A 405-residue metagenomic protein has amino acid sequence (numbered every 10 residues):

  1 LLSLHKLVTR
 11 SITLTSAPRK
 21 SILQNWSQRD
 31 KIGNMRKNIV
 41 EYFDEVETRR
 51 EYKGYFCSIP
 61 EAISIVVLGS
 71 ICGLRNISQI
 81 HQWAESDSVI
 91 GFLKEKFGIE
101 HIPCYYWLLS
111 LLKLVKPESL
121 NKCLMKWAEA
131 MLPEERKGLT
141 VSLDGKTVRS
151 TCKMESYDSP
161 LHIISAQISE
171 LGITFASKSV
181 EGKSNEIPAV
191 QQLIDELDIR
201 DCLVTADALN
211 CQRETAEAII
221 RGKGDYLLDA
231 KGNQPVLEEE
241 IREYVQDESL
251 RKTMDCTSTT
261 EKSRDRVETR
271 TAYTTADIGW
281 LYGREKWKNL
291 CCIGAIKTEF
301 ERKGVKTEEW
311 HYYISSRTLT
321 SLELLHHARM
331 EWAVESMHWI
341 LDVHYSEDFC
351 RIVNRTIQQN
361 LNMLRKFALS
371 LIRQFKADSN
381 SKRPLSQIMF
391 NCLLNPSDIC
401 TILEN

Functional and structural regions predicted by a protein language model:
L7, L14, V46, D87-S88 (+2 more regions): A short, flexible helix-boundary coil/loop motif
G33-S64: Basic, short loop/linker segments at the boundary and entry of helix-turn-helix/winged-helix-like folds
I65, I80, C104, D144 (+7 more regions): Mobile genetic element proteins and their domesticated derivatives, centered on retroelements and DNA transposons
I77-E95: DNA-recognition alpha helix
G98-M154: Active-site- or DNA-interface-adjacent structural scaffold in DNA-acting proteins
M131-G224: Polybasic low-complexity intrinsically disordered regions
K231-M330: An anionic, glycine-rich sequence signature occurring as long contiguous blocks
G294-I372: A C-terminal functional module that forms or caps the active site or interfaces directly with catalytic machinery
